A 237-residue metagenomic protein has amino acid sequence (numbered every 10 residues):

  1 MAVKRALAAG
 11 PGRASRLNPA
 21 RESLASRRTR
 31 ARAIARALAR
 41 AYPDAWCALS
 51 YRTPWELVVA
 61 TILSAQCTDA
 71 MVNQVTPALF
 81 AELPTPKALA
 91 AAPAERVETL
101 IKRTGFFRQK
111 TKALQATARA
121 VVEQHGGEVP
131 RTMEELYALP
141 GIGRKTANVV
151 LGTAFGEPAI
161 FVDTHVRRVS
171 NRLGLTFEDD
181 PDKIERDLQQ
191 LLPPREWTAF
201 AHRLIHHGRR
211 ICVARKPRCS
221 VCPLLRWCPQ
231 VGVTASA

Functional and structural regions predicted by a protein language model:
M1-A25: Short, contiguous pre-domain boundary segments
P19-A237: Catalytic cores of DNA base-excision repair glycosylases
